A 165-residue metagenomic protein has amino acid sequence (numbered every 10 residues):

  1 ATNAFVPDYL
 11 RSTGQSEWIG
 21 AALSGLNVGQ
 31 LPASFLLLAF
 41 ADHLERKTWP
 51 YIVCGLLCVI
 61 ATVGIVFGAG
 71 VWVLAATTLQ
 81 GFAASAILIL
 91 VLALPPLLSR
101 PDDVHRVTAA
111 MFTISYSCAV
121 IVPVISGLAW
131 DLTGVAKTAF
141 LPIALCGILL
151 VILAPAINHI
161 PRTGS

Functional and structural regions predicted by a protein language model:
A1-S34: Extracytoplasmic gate region of multi-pass secondary transporters
T2-L10, V91, P95, I125: Hydrophobic/aromatic end-of-helix segments at the C-terminal termini of transmembrane alpha-helices
Y9-T13, H43-L44, L94-P101, L132: Helix-to-coil boundary motifs at intracellular loop junctions of multi-pass secondary transporters
A33-R46, W130: Helix-to-loop junctions at the C-terminal end of transmembrane segments in multipass secondary transporters
E45-L94: C-terminal transmembrane helical hairpin of 12-TM major facilitator-type secondary transporters
L98-V135, I143: A late C-terminal transmembrane helix in Major Facilitator Superfamily
L141-S165: Multi-pass alpha-helical transporter architecture, strongest for 12-TM Major Facilitator/SLC carriers used
